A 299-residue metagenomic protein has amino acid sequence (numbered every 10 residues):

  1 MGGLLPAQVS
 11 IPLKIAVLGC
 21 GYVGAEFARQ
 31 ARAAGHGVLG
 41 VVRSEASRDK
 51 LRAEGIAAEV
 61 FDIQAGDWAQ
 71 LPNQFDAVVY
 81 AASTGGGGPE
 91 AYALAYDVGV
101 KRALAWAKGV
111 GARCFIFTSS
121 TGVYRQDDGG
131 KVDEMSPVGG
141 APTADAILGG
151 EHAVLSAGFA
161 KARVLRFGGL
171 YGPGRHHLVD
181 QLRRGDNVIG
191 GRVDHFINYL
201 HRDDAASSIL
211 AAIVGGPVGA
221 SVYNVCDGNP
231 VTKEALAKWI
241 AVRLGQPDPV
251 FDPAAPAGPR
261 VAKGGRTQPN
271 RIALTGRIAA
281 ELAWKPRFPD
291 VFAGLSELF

Functional and structural regions predicted by a protein language model:
G24-A25: N-terminal Rossmann-fold NAD(P) dinucleotide-binding loop
A57-A65, R266-F299: C-terminal amphipathic/interface module of NAD(P)-dependent oxidoreductases and related NAD-binding regulators
N73-I116, G149: NAD(P)-cofactor binding segment of oxidoreductase domains
K101-A141: Conserved Rossmann-fold NAD(P)-dependent oxidoreductase catalytic core, especially the SDR/UDP-sugar
D128-V164: Catalytic helix-loop patch of NAD(P)-dependent Rossmann-fold dehydrogenases
D145-L148, F159-A160, Y171-Q181, G190 (+2 more regions): Glycine/proline-rich active-site loop of Rossmann-fold NAD(P)-dependent oxidoreductases
D180-D204: A conserved pocket-lining segment of Rossmann-fold NAD(P)-dependent short-chain dehydrogenase/reductase
S208, G215-K263: Mid/C-terminal beta-alpha module of Rossmann-like enzyme folds, strongest in SDR-family dehydrogenases/epimerases
